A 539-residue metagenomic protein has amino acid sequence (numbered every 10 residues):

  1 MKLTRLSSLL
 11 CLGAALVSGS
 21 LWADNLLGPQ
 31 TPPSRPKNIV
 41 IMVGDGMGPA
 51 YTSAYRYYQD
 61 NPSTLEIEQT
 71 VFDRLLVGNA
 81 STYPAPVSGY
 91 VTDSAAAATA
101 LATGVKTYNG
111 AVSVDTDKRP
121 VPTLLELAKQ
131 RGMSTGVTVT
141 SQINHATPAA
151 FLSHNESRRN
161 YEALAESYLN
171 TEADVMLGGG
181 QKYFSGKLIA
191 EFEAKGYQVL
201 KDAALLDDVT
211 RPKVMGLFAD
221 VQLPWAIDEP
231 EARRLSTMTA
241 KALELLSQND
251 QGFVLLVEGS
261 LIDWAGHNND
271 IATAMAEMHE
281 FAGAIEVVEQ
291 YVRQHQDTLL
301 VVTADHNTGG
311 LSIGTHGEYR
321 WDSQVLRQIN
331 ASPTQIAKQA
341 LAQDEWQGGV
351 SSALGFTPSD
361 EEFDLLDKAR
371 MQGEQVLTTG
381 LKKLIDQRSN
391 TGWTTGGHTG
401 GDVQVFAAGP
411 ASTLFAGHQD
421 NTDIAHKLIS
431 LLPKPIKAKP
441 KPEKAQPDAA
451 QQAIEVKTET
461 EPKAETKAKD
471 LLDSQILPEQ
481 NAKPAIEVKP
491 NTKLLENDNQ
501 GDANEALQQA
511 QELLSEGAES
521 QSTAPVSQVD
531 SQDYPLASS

Functional and structural regions predicted by a protein language model:
K2-W22: Gram-negative bacterial Sec-dependent N-terminal signal peptides
D24-T31: Cleaved targeting-peptide boundary
S34-I39, A50-Y51, R56, D117-R131: Active-site-adjacent structural elements in enzyme catalytic domains
P36-N38, M47-S53, Y57-T99, H145-K444: A post-motif C-terminal structural segment
G89, D93-T116: A glycine- and small-residue-enriched flexible loop/hinge segment at structural boundaries
K106-E166, E172, G180: Extracytoplasmic mature domains of secreted/periplasmic and thylakoid-lumen proteins
Q446-K469, Q475-K483, E487-K489, K493 (+1 more regions): Asparagine/serine/threonine-enriched low-complexity, disordered tracts, especially those forming N-linked glycosylation
I476-E479, K483-S539: Long, low-complexity, intrinsically disordered segments
